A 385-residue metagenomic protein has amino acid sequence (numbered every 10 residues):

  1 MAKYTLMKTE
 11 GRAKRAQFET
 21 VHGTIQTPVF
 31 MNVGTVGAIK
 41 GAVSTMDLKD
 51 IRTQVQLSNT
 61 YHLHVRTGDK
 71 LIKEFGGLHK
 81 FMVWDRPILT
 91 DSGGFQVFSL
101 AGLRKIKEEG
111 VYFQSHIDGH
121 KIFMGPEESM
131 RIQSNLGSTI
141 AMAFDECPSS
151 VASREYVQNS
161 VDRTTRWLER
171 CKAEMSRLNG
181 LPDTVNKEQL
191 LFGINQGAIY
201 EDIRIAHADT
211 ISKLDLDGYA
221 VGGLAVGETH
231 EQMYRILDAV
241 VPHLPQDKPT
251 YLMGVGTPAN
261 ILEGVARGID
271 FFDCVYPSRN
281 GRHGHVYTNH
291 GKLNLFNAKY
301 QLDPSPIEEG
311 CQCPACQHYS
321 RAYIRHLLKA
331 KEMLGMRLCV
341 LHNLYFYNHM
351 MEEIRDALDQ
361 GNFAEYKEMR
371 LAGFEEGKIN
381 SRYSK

Functional and structural regions predicted by a protein language model:
M1-Q17, I25-M31, G41-A42, D145-V151 (+1 more regions): C-terminal extensions of enzymes
M1-T184, A298-Q301: Non-catalytic, usually N-terminal nucleic-acid engagement modules in DNA/RNA processing proteins
G23, Q56, D91, Q133 (+5 more regions): Conserved, mostly hydrophobic/aromatic
N32, H62-H64, F95-Q96, P148-S149 (+5 more regions): Short, solvent-exposed loop/turn segments at secondary-structure junctions
S115, K187, F363: Long C-terminal interaction/binding lobes of large macromolecular proteins
E128, I132, L136, N159 (+6 more regions): A non-catalytic, amphipathic alpha-helix used as a structural packing/dimerization or gating element in enzyme scaffolds
S149-R154, Q158, G218-L224, M333-M336: Glycine- and acidic
D162-T165, E174, L178, P182 (+1 more regions): Glycine-rich phosphate/ribose-binding loops and adjacent secondary-structure elements that form binding surfaces
